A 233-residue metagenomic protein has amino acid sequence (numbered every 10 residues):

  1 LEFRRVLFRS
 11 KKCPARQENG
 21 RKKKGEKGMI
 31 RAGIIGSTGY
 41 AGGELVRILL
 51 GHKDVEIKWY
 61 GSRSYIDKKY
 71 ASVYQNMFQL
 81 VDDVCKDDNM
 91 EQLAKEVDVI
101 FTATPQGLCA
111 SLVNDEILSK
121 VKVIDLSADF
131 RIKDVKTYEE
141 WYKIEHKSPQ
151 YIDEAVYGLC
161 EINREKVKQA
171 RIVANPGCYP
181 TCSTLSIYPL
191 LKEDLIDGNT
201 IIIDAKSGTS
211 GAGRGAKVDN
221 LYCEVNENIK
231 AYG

Functional and structural regions predicted by a protein language model:
L1-L7: Short, small-residue-biased leader/transition segments that mark boundaries at the very start of proteins
C13-R16, R21-G233: N-terminal Rossmann-like NAD(P) cofactor-binding subdomain of oxidoreductases, focused on the glycine-rich
